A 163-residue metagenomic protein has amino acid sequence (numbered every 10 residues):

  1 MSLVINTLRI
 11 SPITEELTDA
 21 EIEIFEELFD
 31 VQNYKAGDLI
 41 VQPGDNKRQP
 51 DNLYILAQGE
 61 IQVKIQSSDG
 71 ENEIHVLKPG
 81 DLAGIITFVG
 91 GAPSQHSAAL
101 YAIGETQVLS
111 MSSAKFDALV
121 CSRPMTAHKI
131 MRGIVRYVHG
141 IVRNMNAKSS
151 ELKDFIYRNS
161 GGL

Functional and structural regions predicted by a protein language model:
V4-T7: Short, contiguous pre-domain boundary segments
R9-K64: Regulatory nucleotide-sensing modules
E21-I22, H96-A98, A114-I156: A small-molecule sensor/coupling module
L39, S68, K115-F116: Residue-level signature for short turns and capping positions that connect secondary-structure elements
N52-G91: Helix-adjacent hinge/juxtasegments
H75-M131: Cyclic-nucleotide recognition modules
G162-L163: Long, compositionally biased, intrinsically disordered regions
